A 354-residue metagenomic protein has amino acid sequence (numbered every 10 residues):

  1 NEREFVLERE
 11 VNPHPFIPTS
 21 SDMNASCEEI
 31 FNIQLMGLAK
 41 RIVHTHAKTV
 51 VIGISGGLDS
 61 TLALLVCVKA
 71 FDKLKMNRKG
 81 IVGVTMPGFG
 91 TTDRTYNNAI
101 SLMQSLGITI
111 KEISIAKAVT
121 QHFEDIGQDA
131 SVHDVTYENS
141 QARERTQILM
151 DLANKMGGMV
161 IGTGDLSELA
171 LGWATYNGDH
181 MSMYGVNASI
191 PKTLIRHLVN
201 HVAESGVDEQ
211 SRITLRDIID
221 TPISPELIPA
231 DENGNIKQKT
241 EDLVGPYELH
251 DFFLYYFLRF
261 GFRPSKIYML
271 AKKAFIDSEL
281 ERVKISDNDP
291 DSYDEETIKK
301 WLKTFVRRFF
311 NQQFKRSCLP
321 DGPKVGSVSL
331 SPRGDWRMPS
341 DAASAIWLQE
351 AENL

Functional and structural regions predicted by a protein language model:
N1-G56, S60-L354: ATP/NTP-dependent adenylation/nucleotidyl-transfer catalytic domains that generate, transfer, or process NMP-activated
